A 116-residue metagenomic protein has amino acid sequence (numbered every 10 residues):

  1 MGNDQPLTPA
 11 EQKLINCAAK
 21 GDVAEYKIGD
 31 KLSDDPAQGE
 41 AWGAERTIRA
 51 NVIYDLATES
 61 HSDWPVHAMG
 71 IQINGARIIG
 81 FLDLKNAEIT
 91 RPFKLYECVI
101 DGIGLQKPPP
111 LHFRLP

Functional and structural regions predicted by a protein language model:
M1-P116: N-terminal leader/targeting and pre-domain segments
